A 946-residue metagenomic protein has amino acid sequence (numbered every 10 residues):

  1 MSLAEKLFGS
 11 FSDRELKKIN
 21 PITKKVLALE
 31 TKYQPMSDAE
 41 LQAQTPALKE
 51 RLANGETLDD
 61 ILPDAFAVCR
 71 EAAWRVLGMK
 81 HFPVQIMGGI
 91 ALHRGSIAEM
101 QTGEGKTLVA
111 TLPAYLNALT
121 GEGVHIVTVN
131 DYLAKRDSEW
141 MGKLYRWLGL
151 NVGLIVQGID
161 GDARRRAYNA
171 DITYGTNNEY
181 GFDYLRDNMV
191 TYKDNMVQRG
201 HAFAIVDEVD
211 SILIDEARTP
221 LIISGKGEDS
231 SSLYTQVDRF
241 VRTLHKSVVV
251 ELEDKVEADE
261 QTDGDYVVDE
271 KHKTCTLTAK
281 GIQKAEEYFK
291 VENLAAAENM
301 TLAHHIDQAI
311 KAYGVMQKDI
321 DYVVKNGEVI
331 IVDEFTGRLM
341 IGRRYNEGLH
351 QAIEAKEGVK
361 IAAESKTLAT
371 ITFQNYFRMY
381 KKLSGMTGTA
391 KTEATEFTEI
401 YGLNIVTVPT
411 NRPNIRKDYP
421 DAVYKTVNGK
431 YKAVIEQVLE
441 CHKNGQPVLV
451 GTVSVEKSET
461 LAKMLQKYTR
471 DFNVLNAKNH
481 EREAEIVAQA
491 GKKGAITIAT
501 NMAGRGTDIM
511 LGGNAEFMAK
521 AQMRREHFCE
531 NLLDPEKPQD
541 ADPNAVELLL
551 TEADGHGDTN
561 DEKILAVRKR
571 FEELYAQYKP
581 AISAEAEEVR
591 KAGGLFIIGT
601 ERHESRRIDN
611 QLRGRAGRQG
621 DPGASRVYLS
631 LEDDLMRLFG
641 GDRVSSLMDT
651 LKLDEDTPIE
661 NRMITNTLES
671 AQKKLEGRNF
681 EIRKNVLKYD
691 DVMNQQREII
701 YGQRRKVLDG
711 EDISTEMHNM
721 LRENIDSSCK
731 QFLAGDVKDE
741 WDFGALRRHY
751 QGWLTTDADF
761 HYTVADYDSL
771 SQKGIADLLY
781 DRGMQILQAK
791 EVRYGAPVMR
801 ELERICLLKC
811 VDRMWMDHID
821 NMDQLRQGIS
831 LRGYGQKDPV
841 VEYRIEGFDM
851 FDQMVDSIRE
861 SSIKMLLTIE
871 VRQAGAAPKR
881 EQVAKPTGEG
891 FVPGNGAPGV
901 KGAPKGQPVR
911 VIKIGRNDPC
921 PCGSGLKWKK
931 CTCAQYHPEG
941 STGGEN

Functional and structural regions predicted by a protein language model:
M1-S630, D634-L647, K652, G702 (+2 more regions): Conserved P-loop NTPase motor core
L3, E393, Q446, G494-A495 (+5 more regions): Generic detector of short, well-ordered, non-transmembrane alpha-helical segments enriched in hydrophobic residues
Y322-I330, T336-R343, R590, F596-I598 (+6 more regions): Extended, charged helical/alpha-beta scaffold domains that provide interaction surfaces
I435-E481, R683, L687, L708 (+5 more regions): Structured DNA-binding interfaces in DNA transaction proteins
E530-L532, E536-K563, F571, V871-K930 (+1 more regions): Acidic, low-complexity intrinsically disordered tails
